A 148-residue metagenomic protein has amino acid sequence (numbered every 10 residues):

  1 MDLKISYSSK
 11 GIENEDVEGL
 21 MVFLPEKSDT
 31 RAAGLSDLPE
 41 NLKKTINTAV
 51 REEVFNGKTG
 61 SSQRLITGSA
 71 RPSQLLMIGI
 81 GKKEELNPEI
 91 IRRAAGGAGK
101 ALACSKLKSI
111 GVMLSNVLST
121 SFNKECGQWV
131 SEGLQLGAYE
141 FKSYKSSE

Functional and structural regions predicted by a protein language model:
M1-E148: Short amphipathic alpha-helical segment within the helicase RecA-like ATPase core that mediates nucleic-acid
